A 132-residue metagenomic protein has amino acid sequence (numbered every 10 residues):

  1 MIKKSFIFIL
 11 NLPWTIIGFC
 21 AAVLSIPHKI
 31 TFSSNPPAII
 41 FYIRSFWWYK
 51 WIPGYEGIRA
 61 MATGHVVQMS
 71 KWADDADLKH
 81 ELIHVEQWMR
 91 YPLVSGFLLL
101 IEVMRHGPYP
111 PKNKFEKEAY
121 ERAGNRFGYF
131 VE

Functional and structural regions predicted by a protein language model:
M1-T31, P92-M104: A transmembrane-helix-recognition feature enriched in membrane-embedded lipid enzymes and envelope glyco-/phospholipid
I7, N11-W14, A76, N113 (+2 more regions): A structural signal for well-ordered alpha-helical segments within the folded catalytic domains of diverse enzymes
I26-I40, K112: Alpha-helical transmembrane signal-anchor/signal-peptide segments
F32-S33, I43-G64, S70: Catalytic zinc-binding patch centered on the HExxH motif and its immediate surroundings that defines zinc-dependent
I52-E56, T63, W88-E118, E132: Post-HEXXH active-site segment of zinc metalloproteases
A73: Membrane-embedded alpha-helical segments that form the functional core of polytopic membrane enzymes, especially those
A76-W88: Active-site recognition of the HExxH zinc-binding catalytic motif
Y120-E132: Short helix/loop segments within enzyme catalytic domains that coordinate or immediately flank catalytic cofactors
